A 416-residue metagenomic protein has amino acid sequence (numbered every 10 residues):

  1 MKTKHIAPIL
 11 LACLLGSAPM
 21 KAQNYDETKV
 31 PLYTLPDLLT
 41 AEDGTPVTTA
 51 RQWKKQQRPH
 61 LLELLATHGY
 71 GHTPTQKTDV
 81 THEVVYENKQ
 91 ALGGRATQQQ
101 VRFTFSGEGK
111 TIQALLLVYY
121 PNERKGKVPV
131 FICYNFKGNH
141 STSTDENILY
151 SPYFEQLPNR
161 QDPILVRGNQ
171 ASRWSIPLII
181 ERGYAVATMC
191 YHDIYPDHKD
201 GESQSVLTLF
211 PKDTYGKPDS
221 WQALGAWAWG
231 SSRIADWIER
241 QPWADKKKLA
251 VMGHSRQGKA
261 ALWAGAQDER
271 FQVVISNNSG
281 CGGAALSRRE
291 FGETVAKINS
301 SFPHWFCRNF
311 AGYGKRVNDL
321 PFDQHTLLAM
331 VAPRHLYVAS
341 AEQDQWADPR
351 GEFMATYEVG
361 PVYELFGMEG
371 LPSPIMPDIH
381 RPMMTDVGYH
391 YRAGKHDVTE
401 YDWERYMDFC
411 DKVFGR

Functional and structural regions predicted by a protein language model:
M1-Q23: Bacterial Sec-dependent N-terminal signal peptides
A22-T73: N-terminal pre-domain segments of enzymes
L115-L117, G126-F136: Short beta-strand element of the alpha/beta-hydrolase
Y134-R240, S287-R288: Cap/lid segment of the alpha/beta-hydrolase catalytic domain
V206-L209, S276-L327, E352-S373: Mobile cap/lid helix-loop segments that gate and shape the active-site cleft of serine hydrolases
R233-E293, R316: Primarily recognizes the serine-hydrolase "nucleophile elbow" in alpha/beta-hydrolase and SGNH/GDSL folds
S301, T356-R416: C-terminal catalytic histidine-bearing segment of alpha/beta-hydrolase fold enzymes
A332-A347, R392-G394: Conserved strand-to-loop "acid loop" that flanks and positions the catalytic carboxylate
